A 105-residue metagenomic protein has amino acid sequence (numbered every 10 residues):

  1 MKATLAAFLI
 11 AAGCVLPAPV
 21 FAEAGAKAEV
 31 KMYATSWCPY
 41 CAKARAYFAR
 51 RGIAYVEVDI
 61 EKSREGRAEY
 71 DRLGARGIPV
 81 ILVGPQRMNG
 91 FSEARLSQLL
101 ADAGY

Functional and structural regions predicted by a protein language model:
M1-F8: Bacterial N-terminal signal peptides that target proteins for export
A11-G13, E23, D59-K62: Short glycine/proline-centered loop/turn elements that form peptide/ligand docking sites
P17-P19: N-terminal signal peptide c-region/cleavage motif recognized by signal peptidases
A24-R51: Local sequence-structure signature of Cys/Sec-based thiol-disulfide redox active-site neighborhoods
T35-A42, I60-R64, G90-A94: Soluble non-cytosolic domains of exported or imported proteins
I53-G66, A75-I78: Thiol-based oxidoreductase modules, predominantly thioredoxin-like and allied folds used for disulfide exchange
I78-N89: A short, hydrophobic beta-strand/beta-hairpin element that forms part of a small beta-sheet core
A94-Y105: Thiol-/selenol-based redox modules, centered on thioredoxin-like and closely related oxidoreductase domains
